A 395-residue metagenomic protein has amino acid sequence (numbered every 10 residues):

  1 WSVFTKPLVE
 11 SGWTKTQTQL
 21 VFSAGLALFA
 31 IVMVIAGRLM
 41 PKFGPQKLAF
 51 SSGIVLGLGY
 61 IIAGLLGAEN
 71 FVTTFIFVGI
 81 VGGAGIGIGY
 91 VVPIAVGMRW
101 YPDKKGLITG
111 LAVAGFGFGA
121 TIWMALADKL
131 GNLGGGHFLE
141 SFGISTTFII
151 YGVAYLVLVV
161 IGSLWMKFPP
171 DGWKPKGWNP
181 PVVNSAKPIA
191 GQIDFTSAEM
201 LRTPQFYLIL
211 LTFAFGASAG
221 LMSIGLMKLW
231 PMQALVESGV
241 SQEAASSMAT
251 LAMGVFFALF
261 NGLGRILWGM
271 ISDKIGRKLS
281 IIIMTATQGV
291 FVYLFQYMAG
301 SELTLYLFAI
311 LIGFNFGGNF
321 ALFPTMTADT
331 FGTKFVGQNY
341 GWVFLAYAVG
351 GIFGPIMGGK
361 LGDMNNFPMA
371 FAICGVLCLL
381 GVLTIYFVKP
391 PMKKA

Functional and structural regions predicted by a protein language model:
W1-K6, M124, A198-W268, G354: Extracytoplasmic gate region of multi-pass secondary transporters
L8, G87-Y101, I108-T109, G318-F331: Intracellular juxtamembrane helix-capping segments at the cytosolic ends of symmetry-related transmembrane helices
L8-V9, L39-M40, I122-E140, P231-M232 (+2 more regions): Interfacial helix-cap and linker-helix signal at transmembrane-aqueous boundaries of multi-pass secondary transporters
S23-R38, V255-L267: Central cavity-lining transmembrane alpha-helices of secondary-active solute carriers, predominantly the Major
V32-P45, R265-G276, G362: Helix-to-loop junctions at the C-terminal end of transmembrane segments in multipass secondary transporters
V55-A68, T287-G300: C-terminal ends and interior cores of transmembrane alpha-helices in multi-pass membrane transporters/permeases
F71-G87, A214, T304-G317: Hydrophobic core of transmembrane alpha-helices in multi-pass small-molecule transporters, especially MFS/SLC-type
T146-W165, M369-F387: Symmetry-related core transmembrane helices of the 12-TM Major Facilitator Superfamily/SLC fold
